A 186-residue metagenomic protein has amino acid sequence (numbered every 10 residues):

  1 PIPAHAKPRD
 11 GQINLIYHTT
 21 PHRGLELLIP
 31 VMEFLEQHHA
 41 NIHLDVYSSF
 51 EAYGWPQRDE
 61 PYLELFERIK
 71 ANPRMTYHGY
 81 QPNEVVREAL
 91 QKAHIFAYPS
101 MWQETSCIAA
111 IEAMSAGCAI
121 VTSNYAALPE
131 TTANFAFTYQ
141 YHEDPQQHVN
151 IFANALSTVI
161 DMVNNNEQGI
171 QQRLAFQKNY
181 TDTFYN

Functional and structural regions predicted by a protein language model:
K7-G24, I29-M32, E36, D45: Conserved donor-binding/catalytic core segment of Leloir-type glycosyltransferases
S48, R58-E84: Nucleotide-activated donor-binding/catalytic signature segment of Leloir-type glycosyltransferases, i.e., the conserved
P82-A93, S115: Short acidic alpha-helix that forms the nucleotide-activated donor recognition element in Leloir-type transferases
Q91-T105, C118: Acidic donor-binding loop of glycosyltransferase active sites
E104-C107, M114, N124: Short glycine/acidic-rich beta->alpha loop that forms part of the nucleotide-sugar donor binding site in diverse
A119-T122, P129: Short hydrophobic beta-strand element within catalytic cores of glycosyltransferases and related nucleotide-activated
P129-I160: Change "using UDP/GDP/dTDP sugars" to "using nucleotide sugars
N164-N186: A charged, aromatic-enriched C-terminal amphipathic alpha-helix characteristic of glycosyltransferases across folds
